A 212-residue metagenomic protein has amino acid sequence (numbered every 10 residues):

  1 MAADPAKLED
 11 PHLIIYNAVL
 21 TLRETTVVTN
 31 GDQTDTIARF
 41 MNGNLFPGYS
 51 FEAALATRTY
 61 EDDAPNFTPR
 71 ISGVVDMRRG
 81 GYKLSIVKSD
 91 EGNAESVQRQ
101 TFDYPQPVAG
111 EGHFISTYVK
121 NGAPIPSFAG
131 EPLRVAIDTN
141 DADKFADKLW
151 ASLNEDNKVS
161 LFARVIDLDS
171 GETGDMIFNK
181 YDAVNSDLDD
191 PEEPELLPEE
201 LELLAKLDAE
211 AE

Functional and structural regions predicted by a protein language model:
M1-E212: Conserved short alpha-helical segments that host acidic/polar catalytic motifs at enzyme active sites
